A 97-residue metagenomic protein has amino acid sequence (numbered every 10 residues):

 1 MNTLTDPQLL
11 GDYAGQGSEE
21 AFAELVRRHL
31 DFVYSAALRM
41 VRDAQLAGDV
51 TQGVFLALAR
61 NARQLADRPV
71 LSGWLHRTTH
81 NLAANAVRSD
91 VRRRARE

Functional and structural regions predicted by a protein language model:
T3-P7, R93-E97: Internal acidic/polar
D6, S18, L71-S72: The cytosolic transmitter module of two-component sensor histidine kinases
G11-A21: K/E-rich alpha-helical interaction surfaces of small helical-bundle regulatory domains
A14-G15, R39-A44, Q52-V70, N85 (+1 more regions): Sigma70-family region 2
E19-E20, E24-A44, N61, H76-T79: Amphipathic, Lys/Arg- and hydrophobic-enriched alpha-helical face
